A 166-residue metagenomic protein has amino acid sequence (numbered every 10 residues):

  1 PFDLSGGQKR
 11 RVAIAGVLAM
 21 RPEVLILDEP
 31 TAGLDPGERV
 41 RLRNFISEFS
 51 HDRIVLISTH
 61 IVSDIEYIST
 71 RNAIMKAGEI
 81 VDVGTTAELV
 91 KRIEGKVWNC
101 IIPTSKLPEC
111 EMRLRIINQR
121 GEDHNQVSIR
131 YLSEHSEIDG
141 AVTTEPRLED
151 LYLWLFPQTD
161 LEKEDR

Functional and structural regions predicted by a protein language model:
P1-L4: Conserved ABC ATPase signature
I14: Hydrophobic anchor residue at the start of the ABC signature
R21: Conserved catalytic motifs of ABC-family nucleotide-binding domains
L25-D28: Catalytic Walker B motif of ABC-type/P-loop ATPase nucleotide-binding domains
R39-H51: Helical segment within the ABC ATPase nucleotide-binding domain
V83-G84: ABC ATPase "signature
